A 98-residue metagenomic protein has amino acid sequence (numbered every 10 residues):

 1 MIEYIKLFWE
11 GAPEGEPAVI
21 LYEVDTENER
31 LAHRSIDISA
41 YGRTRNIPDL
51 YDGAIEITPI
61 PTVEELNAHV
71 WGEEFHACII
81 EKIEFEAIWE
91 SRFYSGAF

Functional and structural regions predicted by a protein language model:
M1-V19: Short, extreme N-terminal segment that most often corresponds to the first beta-strand
F8-E10, E23, E64-L66: Intrinsically disordered, low-complexity segments enriched in polar/charged residues with Gly/Pro, especially when
P17, L31, I80: Short, well-structured alpha-helical interface segments that form or flank functional binding sites
A18-T26: Broad, structure-driven detector of short, well-ordered beta-strand segments within folded domains
T26-V70: Acidic, aromatic-enriched beta-alpha/helix-loop junctions
I60-F98: Short, compact, well-ordered microdomains
